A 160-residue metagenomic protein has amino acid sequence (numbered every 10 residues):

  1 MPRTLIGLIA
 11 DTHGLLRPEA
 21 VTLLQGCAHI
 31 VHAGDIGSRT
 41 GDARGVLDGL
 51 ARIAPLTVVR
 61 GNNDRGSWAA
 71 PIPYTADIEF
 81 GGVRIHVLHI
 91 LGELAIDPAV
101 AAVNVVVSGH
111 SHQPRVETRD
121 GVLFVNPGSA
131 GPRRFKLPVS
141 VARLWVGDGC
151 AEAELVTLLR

Functional and structural regions predicted by a protein language model:
P2-G82: Core catalytic region of metal-dependent phosphoesterases/phosphodiesterases, especially metallo-beta-lactamase-like
P2-R3, P18, D77-G81, T118 (+1 more regions): Binuclear metal-dependent phosphoesterase catalytic core
L5-H13, R84-I90, L123-G128, A153-L155: Active-site-proximal beta-strand elements of phosphoester/diester hydrolases
G7, V31, T57-V59, V105-V107 (+2 more regions): Hydrophobic/aromatic beta-strand patches that form the interior of the parallel beta-sheet core in alpha/beta enzyme
H13-P18, G37-D42, N63-A69, G92-D97 (+2 more regions): Active-site environment of divalent metal-dependent phosphoester hydrolases
L56-N63, D97, V122-S129: Short Pro/Gly-enriched beta-strand edge/turn motifs at strand-loop
I90-E93, L158-R160: A short, sequence-level motif marking secondary-structure junctions
A101: Short HxH-centered metal-ligating active-site micro-motif
